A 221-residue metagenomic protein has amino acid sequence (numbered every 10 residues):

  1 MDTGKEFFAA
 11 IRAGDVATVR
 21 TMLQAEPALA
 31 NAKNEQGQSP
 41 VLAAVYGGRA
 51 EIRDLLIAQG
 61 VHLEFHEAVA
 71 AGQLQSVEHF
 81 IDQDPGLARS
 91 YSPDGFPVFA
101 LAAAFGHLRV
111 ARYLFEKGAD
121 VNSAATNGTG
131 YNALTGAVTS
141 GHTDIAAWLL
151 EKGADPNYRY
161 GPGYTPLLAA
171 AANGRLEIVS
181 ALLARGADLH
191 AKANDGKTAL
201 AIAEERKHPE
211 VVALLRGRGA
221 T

Functional and structural regions predicted by a protein language model:
M1-E6, R53-E67, H79, Q83 (+4 more regions): Ankyrin-repeat-protein effector appendages
M1-N34, G72-Y91: N-terminal segments that cap or nucleate solenoid repeat domains
D2-F7, K33-S39, H62-E67, S90-V98 (+3 more regions): Ankyrin-repeat boundary/"N-cap" motif
A9-G14, A43-R49, E67-Q73, L101-H107 (+3 more regions): Ankyrin repeat A-helix N-terminal signature
V16-L23, R49-I57, Q73-I81, H107-F115 (+3 more regions): Ankyrin repeat structural motif
A28-L29, H62, G86-L87, G118-N122 (+3 more regions): The conserved C-terminal loop/turn that links adjacent ankyrin repeats
A124, Y131-E151, G161: Alpha-helical adaptor scaffolds
N157-I202: Ankyrin-repeat and related helical/solenoid repeat scaffolds used for protein-protein interactions
